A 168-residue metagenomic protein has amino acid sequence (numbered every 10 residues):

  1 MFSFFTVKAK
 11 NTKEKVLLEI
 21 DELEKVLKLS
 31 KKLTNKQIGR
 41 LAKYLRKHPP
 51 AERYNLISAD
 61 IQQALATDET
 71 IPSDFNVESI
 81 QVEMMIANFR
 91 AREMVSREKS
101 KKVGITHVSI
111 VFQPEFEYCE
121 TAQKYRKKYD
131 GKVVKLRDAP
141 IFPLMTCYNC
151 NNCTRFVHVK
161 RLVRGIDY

Functional and structural regions predicted by a protein language model:
M1-N151, V159-Y168: Domain-core detector
